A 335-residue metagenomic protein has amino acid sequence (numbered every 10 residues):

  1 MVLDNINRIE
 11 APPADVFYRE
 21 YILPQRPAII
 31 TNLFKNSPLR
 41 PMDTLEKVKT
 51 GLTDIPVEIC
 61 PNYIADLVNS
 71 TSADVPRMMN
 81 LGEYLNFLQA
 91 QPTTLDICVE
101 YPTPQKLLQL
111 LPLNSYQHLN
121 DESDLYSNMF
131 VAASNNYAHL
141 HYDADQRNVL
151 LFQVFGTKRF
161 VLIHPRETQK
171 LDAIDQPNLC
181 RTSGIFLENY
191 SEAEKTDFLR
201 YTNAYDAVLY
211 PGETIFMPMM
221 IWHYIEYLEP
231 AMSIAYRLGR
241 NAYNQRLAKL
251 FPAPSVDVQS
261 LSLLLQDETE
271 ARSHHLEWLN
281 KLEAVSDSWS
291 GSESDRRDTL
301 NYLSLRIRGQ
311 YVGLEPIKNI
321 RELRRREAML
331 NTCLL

Functional and structural regions predicted by a protein language model:
M1-T214, W222-L335: N-terminal accessory scaffold of Fe(II)-dependent oxygenases
